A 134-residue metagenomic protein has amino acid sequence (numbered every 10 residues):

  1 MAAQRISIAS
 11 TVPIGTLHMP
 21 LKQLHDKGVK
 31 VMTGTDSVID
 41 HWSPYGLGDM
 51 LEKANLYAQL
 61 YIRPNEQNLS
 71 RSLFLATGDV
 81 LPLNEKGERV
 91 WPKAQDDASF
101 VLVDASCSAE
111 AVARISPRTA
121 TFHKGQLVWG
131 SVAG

Functional and structural regions predicted by a protein language model:
A2-R5, L21-V103: His/Asp/Glu-enriched, well-ordered alpha-helical/loop segment that forms or immediately abuts the divalent-metal
R5-I6, K124: Short, solvent-exposed coil/turn segments at beta-strand boundaries
S7-I14: Catalytic beta/alpha-barrel core
A9, M32, F122: General small-molecule cofactor/ligand-binding pocket signal
R89-G134: C-terminal cap of metal-dependent C-N hydrolases
